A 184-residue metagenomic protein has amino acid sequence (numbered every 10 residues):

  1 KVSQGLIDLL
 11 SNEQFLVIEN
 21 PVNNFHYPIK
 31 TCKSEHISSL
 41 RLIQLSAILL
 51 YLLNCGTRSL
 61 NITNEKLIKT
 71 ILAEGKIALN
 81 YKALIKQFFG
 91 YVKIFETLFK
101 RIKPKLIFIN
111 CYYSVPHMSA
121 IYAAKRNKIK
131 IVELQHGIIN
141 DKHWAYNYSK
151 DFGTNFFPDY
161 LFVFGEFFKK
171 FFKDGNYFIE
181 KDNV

Functional and structural regions predicted by a protein language model:
K1-V184: Catalytic-core helical/loop segments in enzymes performing group transfer/polymerization on anionic/lipid-linked
